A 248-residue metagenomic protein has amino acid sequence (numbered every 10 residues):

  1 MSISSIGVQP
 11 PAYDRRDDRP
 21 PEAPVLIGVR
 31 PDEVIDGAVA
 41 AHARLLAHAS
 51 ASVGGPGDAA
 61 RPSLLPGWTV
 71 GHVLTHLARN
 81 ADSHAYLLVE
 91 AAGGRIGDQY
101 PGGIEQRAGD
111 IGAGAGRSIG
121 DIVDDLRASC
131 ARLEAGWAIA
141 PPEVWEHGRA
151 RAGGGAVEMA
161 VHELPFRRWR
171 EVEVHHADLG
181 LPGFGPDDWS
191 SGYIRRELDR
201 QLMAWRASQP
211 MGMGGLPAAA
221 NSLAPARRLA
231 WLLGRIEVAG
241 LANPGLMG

Functional and structural regions predicted by a protein language model:
S2-V34, A60, V89-Q99, I139-G248: Structured surface interface patches that mediate subunit assembly and partner/cofactor docking
P21-G71, T75: An N-terminal domain-cap segment
I35-A38, I119, V123-L126, P165: Hydrophobic packing residues in well-ordered alpha-helices of helical domains and bundles
V39, A43, W68-G71, A78 (+4 more regions): A structural signal for well-ordered alpha-helical segments within the folded catalytic domains of diverse enzymes
H42-S50, A81-A85, R127-A138, E173-H176: Structural signal for well-ordered, non-membrane alpha-helices
P56-P62, I111-G116, D178: N-terminal core-entry segment
G71-G103: Conserved alpha-helical segments that form or flank metal/cofactor-binding pockets of metalloenzymes
R107-S129: A short, structured beta-strand-centered segment in the mid-to-C-terminal lobe of catalytic cores from group-transfer
